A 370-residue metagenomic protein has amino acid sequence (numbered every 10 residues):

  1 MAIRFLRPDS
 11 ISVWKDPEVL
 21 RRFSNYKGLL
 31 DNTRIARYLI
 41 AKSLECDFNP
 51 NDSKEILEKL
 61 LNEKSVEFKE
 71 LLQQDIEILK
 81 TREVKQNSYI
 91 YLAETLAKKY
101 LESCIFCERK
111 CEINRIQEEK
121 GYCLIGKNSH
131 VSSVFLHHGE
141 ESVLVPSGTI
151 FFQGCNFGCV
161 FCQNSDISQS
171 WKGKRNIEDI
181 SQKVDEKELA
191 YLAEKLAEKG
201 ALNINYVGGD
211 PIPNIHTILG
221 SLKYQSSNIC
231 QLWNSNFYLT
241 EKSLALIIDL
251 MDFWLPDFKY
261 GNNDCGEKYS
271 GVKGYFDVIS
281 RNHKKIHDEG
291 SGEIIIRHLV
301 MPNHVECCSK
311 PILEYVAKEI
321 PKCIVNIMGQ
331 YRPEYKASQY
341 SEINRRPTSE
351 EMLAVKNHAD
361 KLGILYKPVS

Functional and structural regions predicted by a protein language model:
A2-I90: N-terminal alpha-helical interaction blocks
V66-F152, V160, D166-W171: N-terminal [4Fe-4S]-dependent radical SAM core
V145-K199: Glycine-rich active-site/cofactor-binding loop and its immediate structural neighborhood
D166-Q169, R175-I180, K268-G274, Q339-R346: Short glycine-enriched, charge-decorated loop/helix-capping segments at active-site entrances that position
V184-E342: Conserved AdoMet/S-adenosylmethionine-binding subsite of the radical SAM
A337-S349, A354, H358: Glycine-rich phosphate/pyrophosphate-binding loop and the adjoining helix
L353-S370: A cross-taxonomic marker for long C-terminal extensions/tails that follow the last structured domain
